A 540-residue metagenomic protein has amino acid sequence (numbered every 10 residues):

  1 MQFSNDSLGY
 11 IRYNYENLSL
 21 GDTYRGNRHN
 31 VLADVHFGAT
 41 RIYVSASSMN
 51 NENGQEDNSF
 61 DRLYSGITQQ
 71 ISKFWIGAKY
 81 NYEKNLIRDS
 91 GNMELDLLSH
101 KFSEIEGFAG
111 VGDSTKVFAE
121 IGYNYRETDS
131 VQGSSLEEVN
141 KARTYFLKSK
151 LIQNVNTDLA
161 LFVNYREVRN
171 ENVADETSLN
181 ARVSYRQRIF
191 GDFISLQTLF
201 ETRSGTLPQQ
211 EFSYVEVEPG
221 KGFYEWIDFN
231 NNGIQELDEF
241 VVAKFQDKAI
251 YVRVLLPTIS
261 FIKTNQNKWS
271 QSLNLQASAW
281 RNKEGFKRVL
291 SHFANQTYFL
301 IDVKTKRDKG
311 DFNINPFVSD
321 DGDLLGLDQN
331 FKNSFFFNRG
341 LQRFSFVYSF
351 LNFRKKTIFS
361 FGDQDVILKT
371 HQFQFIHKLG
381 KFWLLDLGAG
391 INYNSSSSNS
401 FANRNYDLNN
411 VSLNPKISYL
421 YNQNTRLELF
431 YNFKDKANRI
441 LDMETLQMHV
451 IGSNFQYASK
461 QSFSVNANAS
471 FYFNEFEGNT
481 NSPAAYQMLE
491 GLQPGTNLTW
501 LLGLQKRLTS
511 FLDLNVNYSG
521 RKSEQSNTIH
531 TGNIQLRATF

Functional and structural regions predicted by a protein language model:
M1-F540: Exposed, low-structure sequence patches enriched in small/polar residues
